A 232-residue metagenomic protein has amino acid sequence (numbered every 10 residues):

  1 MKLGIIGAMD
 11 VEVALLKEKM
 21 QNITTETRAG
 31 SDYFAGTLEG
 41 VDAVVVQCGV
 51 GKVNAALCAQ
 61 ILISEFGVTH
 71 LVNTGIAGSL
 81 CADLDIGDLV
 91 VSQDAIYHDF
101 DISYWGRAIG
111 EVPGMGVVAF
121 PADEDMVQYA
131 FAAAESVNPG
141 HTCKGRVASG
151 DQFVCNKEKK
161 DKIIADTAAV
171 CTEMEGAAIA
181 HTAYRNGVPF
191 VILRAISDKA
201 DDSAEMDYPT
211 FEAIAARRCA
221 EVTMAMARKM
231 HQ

Functional and structural regions predicted by a protein language model:
M1-Q60, E65-F66: N-terminal short beta-loop-beta anion/metal-coordinating cradle
K19, D125-G140, T182, E221-K229: Generic non-transmembrane alpha-helical segments
I61-E65, D83-L84, H181-P189: Alpha-helix C-terminal capping segments
T69-H70: Structural motif
L80-T167: Mid-sequence, gly/pro-rich, charge-dense loop/helix-turn segments that line enzyme active sites
F153-K199, E205: A C-terminal functional module that forms or caps the active site or interfaces directly with catalytic machinery
A200-Q232: His/Asp/Glu-rich mid-to-C-terminal helical/loop segments that flank catalytic regions of hydrolases
